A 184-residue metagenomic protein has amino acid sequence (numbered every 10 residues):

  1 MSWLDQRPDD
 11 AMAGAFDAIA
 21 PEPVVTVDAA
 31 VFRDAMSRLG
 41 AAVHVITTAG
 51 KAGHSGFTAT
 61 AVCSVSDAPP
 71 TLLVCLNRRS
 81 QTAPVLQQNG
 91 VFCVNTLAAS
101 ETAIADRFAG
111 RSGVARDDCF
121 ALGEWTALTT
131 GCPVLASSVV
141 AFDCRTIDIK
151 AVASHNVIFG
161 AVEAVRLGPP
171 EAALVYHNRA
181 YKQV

Functional and structural regions predicted by a protein language model:
S2-V184: Basic, polyanion-binding surface patches
